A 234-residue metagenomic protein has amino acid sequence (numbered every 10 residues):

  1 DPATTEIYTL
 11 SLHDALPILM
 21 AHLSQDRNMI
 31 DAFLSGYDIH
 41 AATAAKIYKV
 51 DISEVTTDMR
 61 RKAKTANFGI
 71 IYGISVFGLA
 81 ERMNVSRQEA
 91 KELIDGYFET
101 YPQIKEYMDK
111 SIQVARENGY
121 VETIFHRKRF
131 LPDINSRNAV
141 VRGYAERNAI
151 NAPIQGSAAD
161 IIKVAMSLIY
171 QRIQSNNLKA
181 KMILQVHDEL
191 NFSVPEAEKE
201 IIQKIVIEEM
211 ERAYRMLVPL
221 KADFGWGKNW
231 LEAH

Functional and structural regions predicted by a protein language model:
P2-L16: Short, small-residue-biased leader/transition segments that mark boundaries at the very start of proteins
A15-H234: Conserved catalytic core of nucleotide polymerization and phosphodiester-bond processing enzymes
